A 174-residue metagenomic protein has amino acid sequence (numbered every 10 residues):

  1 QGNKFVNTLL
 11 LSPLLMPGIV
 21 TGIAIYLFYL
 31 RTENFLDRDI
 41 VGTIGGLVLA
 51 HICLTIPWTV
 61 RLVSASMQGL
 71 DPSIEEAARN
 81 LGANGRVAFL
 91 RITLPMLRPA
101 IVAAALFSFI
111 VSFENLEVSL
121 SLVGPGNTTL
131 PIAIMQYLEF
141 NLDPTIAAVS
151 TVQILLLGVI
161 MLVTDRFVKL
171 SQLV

Functional and structural regions predicted by a protein language model:
Q1-L10, I23, L27-R31, S73-I74 (+2 more regions): Transmembrane-helix boundary motif in ABC transporter permease subunits
G2-N3, I19-L54, R86, V123-P125: Membrane-interfacial helix termini and adjacent extracytoplasmic/periplasmic loops of multi-pass transporters
L9, F28, I52, S66 (+5 more regions): Amphipathic alpha-helical segments that mediate coupling or scaffolding at interfaces
L9-S12, M16, L49, T93-L94 (+3 more regions): Hydrophobic residues within alpha-helical transmembrane segments of multi-pass solute transporters/permease subunits
S12, C53, T59-D71, G85-E114: Transmembrane alpha-helices
T21-I25, T59, A105-L106, E114 (+2 more regions): Hydrophobic/aromatic residues in alpha-helical transmembrane segments
S64-R79, A83-L94, A147-V174: C-terminal transmembrane helix and the adjacent membrane-cytosol boundary/short C-terminal tail of inner/organellar
S112-V163, L170: Interhelical loop and adjacent transmembrane-helix boundary motif in polytopic membrane transport permeases
